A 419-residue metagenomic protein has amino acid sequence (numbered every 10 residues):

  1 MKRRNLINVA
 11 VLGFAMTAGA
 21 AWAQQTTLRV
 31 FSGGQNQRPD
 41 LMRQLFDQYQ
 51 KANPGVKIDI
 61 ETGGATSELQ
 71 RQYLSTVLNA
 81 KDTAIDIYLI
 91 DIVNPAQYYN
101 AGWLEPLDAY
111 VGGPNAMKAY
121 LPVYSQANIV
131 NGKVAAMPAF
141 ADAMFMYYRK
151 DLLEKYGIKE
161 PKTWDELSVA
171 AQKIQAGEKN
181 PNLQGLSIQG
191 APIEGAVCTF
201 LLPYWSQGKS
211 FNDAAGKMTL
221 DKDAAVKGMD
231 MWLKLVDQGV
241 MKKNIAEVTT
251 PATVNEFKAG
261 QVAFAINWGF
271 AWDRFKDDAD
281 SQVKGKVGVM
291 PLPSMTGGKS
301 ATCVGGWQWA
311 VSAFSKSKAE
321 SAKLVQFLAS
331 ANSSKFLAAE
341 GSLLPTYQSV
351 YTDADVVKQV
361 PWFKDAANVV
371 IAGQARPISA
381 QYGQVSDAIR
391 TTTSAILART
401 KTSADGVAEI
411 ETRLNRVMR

Functional and structural regions predicted by a protein language model:
Q24-Q35, V56-E61, D86-I87, A135 (+2 more regions): Short, well-ordered beta-strand elements
Q24-T26, A52, S75, G132-V134 (+8 more regions): Extracytoplasmic/periplasmic substrate-recognition and gating elements
Q48, A52-V123, A127-I129, D151-K162 (+6 more regions): Extracytoplasmic "Venus flytrap"/periplasmic binding protein-like
K57, E154, A176, K335 (+1 more regions): Conserved C-terminal helix/tail region of periplasmic/extracytoplasmic solute-binding proteins
I92-A143, S168, K179, Q184-G185 (+4 more regions): Hinge/lid segment of periplasmic solute-binding proteins
D108-Y120, E178, Q184-I193, Q207-K227 (+4 more regions): Short, solvent-exposed loop/beta-turn-alpha elements that line the ligand-binding surface or hinge of extracytoplasmic
V123-A127, V287-P291, A339-T391, A395: Long, aromatic- and glycine/proline-rich binding clefts that accommodate carbohydrate-like moieties
A170-K173, A215-A246, L292: Glycine-centered hinge/linker elements that transmit conformational signals in sensory and ligand-binding systems
